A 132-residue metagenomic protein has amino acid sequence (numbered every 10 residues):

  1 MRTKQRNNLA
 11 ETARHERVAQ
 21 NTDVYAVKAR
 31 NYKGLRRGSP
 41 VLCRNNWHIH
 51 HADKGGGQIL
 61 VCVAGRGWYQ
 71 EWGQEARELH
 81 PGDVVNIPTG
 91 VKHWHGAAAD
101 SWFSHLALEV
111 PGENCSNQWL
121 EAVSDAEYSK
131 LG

Functional and structural regions predicted by a protein language model:
M1-R36, V41, N46, S116-G132: A short, N-terminal "cap"/entry segment at the start of jelly-roll beta-barrel domains of the cupin/DSBH fold
N31-G34, G56, W102-F103: A structure-centric signal for secondary-structure junctions around beta-strands
P40-L42, C62, W72, P88 (+1 more regions): A short, compositionally biased micro-patch
N45-K54, V91-A97: Histidine-centered catalytic micro-motifs
H48, C62-V63, Q70, G96 (+1 more regions): Beta-strand residues in well-ordered beta-sheet regions across diverse protein folds
D53-P81, V91: A short beta-strand-loop-beta hairpin characteristic of the jelly-roll/cupin
I59, N86, D100-W119: A short hydrophobic beta-strand segment most commonly corresponding to one strand of the jelly-roll/cupin
L79-D100, V110: Conserved metal-binding segment of the jelly-roll/cupin
